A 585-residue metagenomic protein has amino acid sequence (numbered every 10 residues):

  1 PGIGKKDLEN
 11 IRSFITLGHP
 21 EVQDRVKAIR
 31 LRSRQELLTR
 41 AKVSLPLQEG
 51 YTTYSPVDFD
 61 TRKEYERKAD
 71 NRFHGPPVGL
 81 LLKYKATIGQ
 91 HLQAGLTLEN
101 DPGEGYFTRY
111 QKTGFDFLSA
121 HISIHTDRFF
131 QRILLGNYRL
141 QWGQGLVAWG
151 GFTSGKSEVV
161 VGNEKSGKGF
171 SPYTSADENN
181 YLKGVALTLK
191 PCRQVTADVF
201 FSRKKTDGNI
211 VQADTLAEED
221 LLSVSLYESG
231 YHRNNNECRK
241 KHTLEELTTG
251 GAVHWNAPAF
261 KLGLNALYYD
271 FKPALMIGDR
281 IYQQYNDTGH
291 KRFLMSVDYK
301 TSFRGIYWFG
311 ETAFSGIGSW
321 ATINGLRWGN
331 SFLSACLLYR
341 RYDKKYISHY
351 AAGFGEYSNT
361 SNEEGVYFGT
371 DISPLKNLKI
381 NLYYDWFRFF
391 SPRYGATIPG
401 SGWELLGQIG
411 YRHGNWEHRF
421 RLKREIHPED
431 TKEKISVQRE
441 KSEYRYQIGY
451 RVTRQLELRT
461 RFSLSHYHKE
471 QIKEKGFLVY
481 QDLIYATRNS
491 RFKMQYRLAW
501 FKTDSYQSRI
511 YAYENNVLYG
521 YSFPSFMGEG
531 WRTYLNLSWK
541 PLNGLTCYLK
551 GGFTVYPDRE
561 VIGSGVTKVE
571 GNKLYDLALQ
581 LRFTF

Functional and structural regions predicted by a protein language model:
P1-R12: Helix-hairpin-helix
V26-E66, A86, Q90-L98, V161 (+2 more regions): Transmembrane beta-strand segments of Gram-negative outer membrane beta-barrel proteins
E49, S55-P56, E64, A69 (+7 more regions): Outer-membrane beta-barrel translocator/receptor signature
V57, Y110-T113, Q144, A148-A176 (+5 more regions): A subset of solvent-exposed loop/turn segments in beta-rich extracellular surface proteins, enriched in glycine
D70-P77, R239-I277, Q284-F585: Exposed, low-structure sequence patches enriched in small/polar residues
E99-F117, S171-E178, R239-H242, S315 (+1 more regions): Outer-membrane beta-barrel proteins
Q111-D207, L333-H349, S490-Y506: Outer membrane beta-barrel
N179-H232, H242-L244, T248-A252: Aromatic- and glycine-enriched pocket-lining scaffold segments that form the walls of small-molecule binding clefts
